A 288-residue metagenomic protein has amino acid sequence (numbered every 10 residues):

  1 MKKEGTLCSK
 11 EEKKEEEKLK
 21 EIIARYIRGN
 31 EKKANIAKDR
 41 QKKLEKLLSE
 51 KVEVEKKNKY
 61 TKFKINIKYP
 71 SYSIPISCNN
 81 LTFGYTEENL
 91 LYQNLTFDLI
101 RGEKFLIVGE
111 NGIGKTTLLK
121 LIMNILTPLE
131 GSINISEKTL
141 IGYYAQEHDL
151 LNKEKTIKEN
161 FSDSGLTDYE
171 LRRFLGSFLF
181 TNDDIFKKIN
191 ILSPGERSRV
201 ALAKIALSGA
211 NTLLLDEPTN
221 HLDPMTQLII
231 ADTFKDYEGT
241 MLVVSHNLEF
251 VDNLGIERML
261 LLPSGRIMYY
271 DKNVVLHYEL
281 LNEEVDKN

Functional and structural regions predicted by a protein language model:
M1-G5, K64, K68-N288: ABC ATP-binding cassette signature C-motif
M1-T61, L166, L260-N288: Extended, highly charged alpha-helical segments
